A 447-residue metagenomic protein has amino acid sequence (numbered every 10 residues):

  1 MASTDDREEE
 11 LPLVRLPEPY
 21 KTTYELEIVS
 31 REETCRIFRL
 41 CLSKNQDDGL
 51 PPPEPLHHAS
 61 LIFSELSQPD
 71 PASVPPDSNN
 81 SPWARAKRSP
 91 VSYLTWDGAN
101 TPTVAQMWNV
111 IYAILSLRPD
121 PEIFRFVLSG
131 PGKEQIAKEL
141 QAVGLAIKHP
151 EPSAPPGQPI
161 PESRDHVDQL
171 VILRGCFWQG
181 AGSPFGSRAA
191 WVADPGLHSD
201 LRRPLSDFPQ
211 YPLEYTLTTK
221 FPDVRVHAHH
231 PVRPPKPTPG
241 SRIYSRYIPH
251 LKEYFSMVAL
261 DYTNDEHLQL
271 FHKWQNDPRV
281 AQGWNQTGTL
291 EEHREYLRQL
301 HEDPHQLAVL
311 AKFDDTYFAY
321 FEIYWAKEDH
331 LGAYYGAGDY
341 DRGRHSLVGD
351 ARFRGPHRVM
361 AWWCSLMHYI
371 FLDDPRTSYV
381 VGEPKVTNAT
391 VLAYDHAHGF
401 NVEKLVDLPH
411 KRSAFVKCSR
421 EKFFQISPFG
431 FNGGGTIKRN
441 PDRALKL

Functional and structural regions predicted by a protein language model:
M1-R36, F208-T263: Conserved N-terminal entry element of GNAT/NAT acetyltransferase domains
Y20-E33, T287-Q306: Active-site rim helix/loop that mediates acceptor-substrate recognition in acyltransferases
P53-S64, V74, L310, T316-K327: Conserved beta-strand in the GNAT
P102-I114, G355-F371, A397: Conserved acetyl-CoA-binding loop-helix of GNAT-fold acetyltransferases
L117-G132, A137, L372-P384: Conserved GNAT acetyl-CoA-binding A-motif
P131-G180, F185-A190, V386-K404: Conserved active-site alpha-helix within GNAT-family acetyltransferase domains
K327-R358: Conserved acyl-donor/pantetheine-binding loop and adjacent beta-alpha core of acyl/acetyltransferases and related
N401-F415: Conserved catalytic-core motifs of GNAT/GCN5-like acyltransferases
